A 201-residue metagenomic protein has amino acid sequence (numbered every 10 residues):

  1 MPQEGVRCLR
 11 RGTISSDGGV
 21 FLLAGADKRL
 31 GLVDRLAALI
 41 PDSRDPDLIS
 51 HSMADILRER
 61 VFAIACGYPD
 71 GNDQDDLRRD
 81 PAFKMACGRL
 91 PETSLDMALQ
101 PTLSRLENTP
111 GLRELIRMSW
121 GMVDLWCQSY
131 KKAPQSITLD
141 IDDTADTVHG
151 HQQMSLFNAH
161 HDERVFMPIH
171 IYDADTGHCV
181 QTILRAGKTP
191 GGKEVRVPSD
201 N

Functional and structural regions predicted by a protein language model:
M1-N201: Dynamic "connector" segments at or just before major functional cores
